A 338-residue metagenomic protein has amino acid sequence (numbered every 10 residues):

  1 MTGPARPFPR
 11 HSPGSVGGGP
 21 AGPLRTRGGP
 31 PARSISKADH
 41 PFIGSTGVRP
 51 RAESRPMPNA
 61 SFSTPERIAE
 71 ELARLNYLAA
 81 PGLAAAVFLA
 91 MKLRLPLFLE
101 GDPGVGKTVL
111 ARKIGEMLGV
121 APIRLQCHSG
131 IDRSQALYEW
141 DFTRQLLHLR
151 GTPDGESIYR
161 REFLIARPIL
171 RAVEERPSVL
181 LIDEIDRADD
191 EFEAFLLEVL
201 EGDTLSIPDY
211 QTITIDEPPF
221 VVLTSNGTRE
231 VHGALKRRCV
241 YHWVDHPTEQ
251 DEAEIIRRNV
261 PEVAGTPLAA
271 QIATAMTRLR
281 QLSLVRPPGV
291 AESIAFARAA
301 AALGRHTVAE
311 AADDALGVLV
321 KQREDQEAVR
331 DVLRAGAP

Functional and structural regions predicted by a protein language model:
M1-R33, R49: Compositionally biased, low-complexity flexible segments
A5-R10, P20, I35, R67 (+3 more regions): Hydrophobic alpha-helical context, especially transmembrane and signal-peptide helices
H11, D39-H40: Intrinsic-disorder-associated, low-complexity terminal segments enriched in Asp/Asn/His/Tyr and depleted of Lys/Arg
L24, I35-S36, I43-P56: Short, positively charged and aromatic/hydrophobic N-terminal segments
H40, P50-P338: C-terminal regulatory/interaction module of P-loop NTP-utilizing enzymes
